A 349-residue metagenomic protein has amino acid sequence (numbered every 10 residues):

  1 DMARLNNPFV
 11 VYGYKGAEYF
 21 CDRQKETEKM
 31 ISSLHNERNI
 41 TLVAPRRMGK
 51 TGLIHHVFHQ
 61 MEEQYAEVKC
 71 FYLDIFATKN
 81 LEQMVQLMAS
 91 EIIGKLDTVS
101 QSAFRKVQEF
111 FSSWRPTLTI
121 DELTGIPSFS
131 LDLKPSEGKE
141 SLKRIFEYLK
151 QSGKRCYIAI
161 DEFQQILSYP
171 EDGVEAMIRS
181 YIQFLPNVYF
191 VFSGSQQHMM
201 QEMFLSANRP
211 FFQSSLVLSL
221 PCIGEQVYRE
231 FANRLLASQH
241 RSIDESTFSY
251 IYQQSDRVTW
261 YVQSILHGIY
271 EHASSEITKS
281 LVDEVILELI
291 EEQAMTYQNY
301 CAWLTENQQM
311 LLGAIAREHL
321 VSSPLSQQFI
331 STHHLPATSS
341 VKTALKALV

Functional and structural regions predicted by a protein language model:
D1-P45, E63-A66: A short, basic N-terminal segment
E37, F76-L81, Q165, S195-M199 (+1 more regions): Conserved nucleotide-binding/hydrolysis micro-motifs of P-loop NTPases
A44-M48, G52-Y157: P-loop NTPase nucleotide-binding core
Q60, M177, G268, A347: Alpha-helical DNA-recognition elements
S128-Q196, L205: Conserved Walker B catalytic segment
E202-Q253, S275-E276: Helix-loop-helix "sensor" segment of P-loop NTPases
R257, Q263-P336: Winged-helix-like regulatory helical subdomains adjacent to P-loop NTPase cores
H333-V349: Short amphipathic alpha-helical interaction segments
